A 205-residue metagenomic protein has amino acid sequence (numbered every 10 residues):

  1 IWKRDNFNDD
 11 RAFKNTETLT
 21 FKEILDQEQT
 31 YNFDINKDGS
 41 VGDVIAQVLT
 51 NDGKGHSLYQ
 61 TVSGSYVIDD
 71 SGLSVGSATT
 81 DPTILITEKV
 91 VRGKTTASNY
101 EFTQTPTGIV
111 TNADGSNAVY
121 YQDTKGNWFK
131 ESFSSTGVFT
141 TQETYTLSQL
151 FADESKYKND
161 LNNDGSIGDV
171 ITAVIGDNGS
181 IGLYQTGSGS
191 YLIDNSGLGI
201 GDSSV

Functional and structural regions predicted by a protein language model:
I1-V205: Long, low-complexity, Gly/Thr
